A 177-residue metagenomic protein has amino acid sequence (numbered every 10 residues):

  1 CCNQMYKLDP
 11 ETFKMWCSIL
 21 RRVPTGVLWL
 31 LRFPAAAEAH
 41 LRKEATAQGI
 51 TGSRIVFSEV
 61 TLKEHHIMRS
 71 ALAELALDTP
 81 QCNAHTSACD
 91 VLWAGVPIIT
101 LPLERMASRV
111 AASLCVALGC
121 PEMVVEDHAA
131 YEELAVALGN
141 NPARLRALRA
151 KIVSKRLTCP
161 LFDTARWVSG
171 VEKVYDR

Functional and structural regions predicted by a protein language model:
C1-L62, R69-A71: Conserved catalytic-core segment of nucleotide-activated headgroup transferases in glycan assembly
N3-M5, S18, L31-F33, E38-K43 (+1 more regions): C-terminal amphipathic helix plus adjacent low-complexity, charged tail appended to glycosyltransferase catalytic
E11, E126, R166: Residue-level signal for the nucleotide or nucleotide-sugar donor/cofactor binding architecture
S70, T79-F162: Catalytic binding pocket for nucleotide-activated donors in carbohydrate/polymer assembly enzymes
E74: Conserved acidic residues
